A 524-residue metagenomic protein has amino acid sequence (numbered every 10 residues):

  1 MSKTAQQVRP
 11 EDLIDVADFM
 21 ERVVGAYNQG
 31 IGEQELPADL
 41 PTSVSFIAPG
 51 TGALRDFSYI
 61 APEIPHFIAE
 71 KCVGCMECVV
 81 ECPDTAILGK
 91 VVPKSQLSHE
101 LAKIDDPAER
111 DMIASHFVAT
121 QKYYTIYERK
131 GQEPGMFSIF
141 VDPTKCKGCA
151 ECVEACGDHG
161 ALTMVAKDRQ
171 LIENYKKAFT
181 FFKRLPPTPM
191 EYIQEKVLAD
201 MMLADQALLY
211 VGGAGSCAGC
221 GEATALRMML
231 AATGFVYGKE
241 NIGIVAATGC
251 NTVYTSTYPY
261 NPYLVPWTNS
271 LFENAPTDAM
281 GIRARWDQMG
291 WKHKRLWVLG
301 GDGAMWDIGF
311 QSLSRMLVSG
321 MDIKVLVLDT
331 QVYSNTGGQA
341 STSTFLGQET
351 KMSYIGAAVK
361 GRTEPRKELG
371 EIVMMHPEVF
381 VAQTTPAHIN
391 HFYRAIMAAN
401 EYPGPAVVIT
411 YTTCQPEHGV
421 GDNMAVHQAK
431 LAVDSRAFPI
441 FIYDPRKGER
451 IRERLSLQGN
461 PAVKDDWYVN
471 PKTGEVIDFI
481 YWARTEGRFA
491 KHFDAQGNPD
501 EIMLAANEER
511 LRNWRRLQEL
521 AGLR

Functional and structural regions predicted by a protein language model:
M1-F140, K145, V153-A225, G234 (+7 more regions): Ferredoxin-type iron-sulfur electron-transfer modules and their immediate structural context
M1-G50, A398, P416-L523: Active-site loops and adjacent core secondary-structure elements that bind or stabilize anionic groups
F57-I60, G131-E133, T233-K239, Q288-K292 (+4 more regions): Solvent-exposed alpha-helices and their adjacent loops that cap or buttress functional pockets in soluble metabolic
V73, E77, K147, E151 (+10 more regions): Conserved active-site and cofactor/substrate-binding residues in soluble primary-metabolism enzymes
E77, E81, A223-M228, N251-Q339 (+2 more regions): Thiamine diphosphate
G89, M164, G243-A247, V298 (+3 more regions): General beta-strand structural signal in soluble alpha/beta enzymes
K292-H293, D307-K324, L328-V463: Glycine-rich ThDP/TPP pyrophosphate-binding loop and its adjacent helix/strand module within ThDP-dependent enzymes
